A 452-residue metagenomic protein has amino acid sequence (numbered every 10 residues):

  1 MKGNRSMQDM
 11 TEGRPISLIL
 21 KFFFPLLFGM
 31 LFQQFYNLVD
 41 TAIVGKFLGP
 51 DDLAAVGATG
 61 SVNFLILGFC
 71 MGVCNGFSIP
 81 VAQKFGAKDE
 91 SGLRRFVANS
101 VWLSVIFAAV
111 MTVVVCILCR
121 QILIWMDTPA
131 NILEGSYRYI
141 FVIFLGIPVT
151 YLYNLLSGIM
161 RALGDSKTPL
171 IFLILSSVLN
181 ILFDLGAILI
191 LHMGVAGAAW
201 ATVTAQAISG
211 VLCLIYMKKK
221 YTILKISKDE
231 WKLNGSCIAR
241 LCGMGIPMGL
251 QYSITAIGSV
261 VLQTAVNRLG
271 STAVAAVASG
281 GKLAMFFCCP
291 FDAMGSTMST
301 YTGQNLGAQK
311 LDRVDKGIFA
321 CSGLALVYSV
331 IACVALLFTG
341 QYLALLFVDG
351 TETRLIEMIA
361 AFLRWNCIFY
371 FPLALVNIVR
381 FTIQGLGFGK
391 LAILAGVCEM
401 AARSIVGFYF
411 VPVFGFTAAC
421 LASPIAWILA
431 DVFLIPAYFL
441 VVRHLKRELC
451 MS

Functional and structural regions predicted by a protein language model:
M1-F23, V81-G146, I190-I246, T302-F369 (+1 more regions): Short alpha-helical transmembrane segments in multi-pass integral membrane proteins
M10-F47, S61-G76, P80, V105-T112 (+5 more regions): N-terminal transmembrane alpha-helices
K21-D40, V142, S176, A205-S209 (+3 more regions): Transmembrane helical elements of multi-pass membrane transporters/channels
M30-Q34, G68, A108, T112 (+8 more regions): Residue-level hotspots within the lipid-embedded alpha helices of multi-pass solute transporters
F35-A54, L123-A130, G186-M193, S253-K282 (+5 more regions): Helix-terminus/linker motif at the lipid-water interface of multi-pass membrane proteins
L53-V113, T150-P169, A276-G340, L373-G387 (+1 more regions): Small-residue-rich hydrophobic transmembrane alpha-helices
L65-G68, T112, N180-D184, G210-L214 (+4 more regions): Hydrophobic transmembrane alpha-helices of multi-pass small-molecule transporters
C74, I143-R161, P169-S177, A198-C213 (+4 more regions): Short runs within selected transmembrane alpha-helices of multi-pass transporters and secretion channels
